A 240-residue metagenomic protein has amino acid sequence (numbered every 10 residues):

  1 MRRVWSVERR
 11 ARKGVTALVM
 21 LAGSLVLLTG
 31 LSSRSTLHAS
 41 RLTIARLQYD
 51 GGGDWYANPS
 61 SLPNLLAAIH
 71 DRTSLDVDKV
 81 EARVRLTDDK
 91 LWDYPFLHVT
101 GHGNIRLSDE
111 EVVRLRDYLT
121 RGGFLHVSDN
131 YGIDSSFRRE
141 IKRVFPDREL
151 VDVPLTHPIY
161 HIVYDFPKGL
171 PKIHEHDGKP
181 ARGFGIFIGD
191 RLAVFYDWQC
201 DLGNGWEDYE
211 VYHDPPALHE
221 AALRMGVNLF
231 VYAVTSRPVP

Functional and structural regions predicted by a protein language model:
M1-L18, A22-S40: Short, basic, low-complexity termini and linkers enriched in Ser/Thr/Gly/Pro that act as targeting/leader peptides
L37-F96, T100-G103, D201-L202, W206-P240: Aromatic-Pro/Gly-enriched surface loop or interdomain linker that acts as a lid/target-recognition segment
L37-H38, D89-D93, Y118-T120, G185-D190: Extracellular/periplasmic catalytic domains that process cell-envelope and extracellular macromolecules
I44, F96-S135: Short alpha-beta junction capping motif
Y49, H70-S74, D117-G123, K142-P146 (+1 more regions): Sec-exported extracytoplasmic/periplasmic mature domains
G52, D134-E210, P215-V227: An acidic, glycine-rich "communication" segment
S60-N64, A68, E110, R114 (+4 more regions): Extracytoplasmic/secreted proteins, especially bacterial periplasmic and envelope-associated proteins
V80-L86, S108-R114, G178-R182: Alpha-helical scaffolding within the catalytic cores of extracellular/periplasmic polymer-degrading hydrolases
